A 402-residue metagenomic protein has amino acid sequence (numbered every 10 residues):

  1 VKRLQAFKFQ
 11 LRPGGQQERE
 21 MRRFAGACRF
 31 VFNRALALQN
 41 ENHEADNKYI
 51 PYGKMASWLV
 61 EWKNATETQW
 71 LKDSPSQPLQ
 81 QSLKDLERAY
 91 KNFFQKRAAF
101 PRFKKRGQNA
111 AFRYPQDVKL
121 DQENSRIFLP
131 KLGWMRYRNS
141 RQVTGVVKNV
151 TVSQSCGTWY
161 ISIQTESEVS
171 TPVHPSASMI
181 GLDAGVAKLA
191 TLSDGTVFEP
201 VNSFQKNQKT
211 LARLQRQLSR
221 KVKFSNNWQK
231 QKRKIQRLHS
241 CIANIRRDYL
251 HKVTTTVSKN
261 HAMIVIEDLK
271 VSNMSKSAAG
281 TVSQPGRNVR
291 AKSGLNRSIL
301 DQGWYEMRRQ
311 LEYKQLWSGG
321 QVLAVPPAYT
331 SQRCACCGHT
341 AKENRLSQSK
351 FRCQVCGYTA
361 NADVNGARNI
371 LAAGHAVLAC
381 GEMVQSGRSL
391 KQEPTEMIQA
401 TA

Functional and structural regions predicted by a protein language model:
V1-L79: Gly/serine-rich nucleotide phosphate-binding loop at the start of the catalytic core of nucleotide/ADP-ribose-handling
Q5, R19, K131, N139-V146 (+1 more regions): Positively charged, helix-rich recognition surfaces that bind polyanionic ligands
P13, F30, A98, F103-G107 (+6 more regions): Positively charged, low-complexity intrinsically disordered regions
A35, S82-F93, V364-G374: Stable alpha-helical structural segments in soluble proteins, enriched in small hydrophobic residues
L36-H43, Y90, F94-P101, S167 (+1 more regions): Long, hydrophobic, amphipathic alpha-helical segments used as structural scaffolds
G53-S155, G280, R297: Acidic carboxylate diad motif detector
